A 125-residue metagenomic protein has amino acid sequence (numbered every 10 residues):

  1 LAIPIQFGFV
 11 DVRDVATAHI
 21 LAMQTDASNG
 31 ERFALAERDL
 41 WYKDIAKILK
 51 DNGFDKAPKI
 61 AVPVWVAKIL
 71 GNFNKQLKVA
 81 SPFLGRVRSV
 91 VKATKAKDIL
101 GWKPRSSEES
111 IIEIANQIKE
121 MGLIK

Functional and structural regions predicted by a protein language model:
L1-V10, D14: A conserved pocket-lining segment of Rossmann-fold NAD(P)-dependent short-chain dehydrogenase/reductase
I5, L35, A57, R86 (+1 more regions): Short, flexible active-site loop motifs that bind/organize anionic cofactors or intermediates
V10-R13, L40, R105: Residue-level signal for the nucleotide or nucleotide-sugar donor/cofactor binding architecture
A18-K78, S107-K125: Mid/C-terminal beta-alpha module of Rossmann-like enzyme folds, strongest in SDR-family dehydrogenases/epimerases
G71-G101: Conserved C-terminal active-site "lid" loop/helix of NAD(P)H-dependent oxidoreductases that clamps the redox cofactor
